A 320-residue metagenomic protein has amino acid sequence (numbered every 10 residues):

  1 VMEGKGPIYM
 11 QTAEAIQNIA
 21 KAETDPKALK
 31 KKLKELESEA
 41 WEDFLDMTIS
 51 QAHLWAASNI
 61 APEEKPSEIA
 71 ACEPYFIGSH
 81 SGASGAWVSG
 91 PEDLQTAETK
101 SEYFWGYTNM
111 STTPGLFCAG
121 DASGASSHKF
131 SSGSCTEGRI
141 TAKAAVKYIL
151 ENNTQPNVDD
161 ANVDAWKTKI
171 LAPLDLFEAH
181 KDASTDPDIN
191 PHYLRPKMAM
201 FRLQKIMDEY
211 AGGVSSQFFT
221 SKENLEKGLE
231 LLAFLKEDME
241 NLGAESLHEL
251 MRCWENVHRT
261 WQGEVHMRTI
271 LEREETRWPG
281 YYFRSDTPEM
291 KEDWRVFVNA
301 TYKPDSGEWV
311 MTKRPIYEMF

Functional and structural regions predicted by a protein language model:
V1-H128, E209-F320: Mobile, glycine/GP-rich and aromatic-enriched active-site lid/loop segments adjacent to catalytic centers
S123-A145: A conserved FAD-binding loop/helix module that cradles the flavin
G133-S134, E151, K291: Alpha-helix termini
E137-I140, P156-N157, V298, R314: Noncatalytic, beta-rich nucleic-acid-contacting surfaces in large DNA/RNA-processing enzymes
I140, N152, D159, R277 (+1 more regions): Short, surface-exposed, charged/polar-biased interaction segments
E151-E245: Long, amphipathic alpha-helical stalk/connector segments used for oligomerization, subunit docking, or mechanical
